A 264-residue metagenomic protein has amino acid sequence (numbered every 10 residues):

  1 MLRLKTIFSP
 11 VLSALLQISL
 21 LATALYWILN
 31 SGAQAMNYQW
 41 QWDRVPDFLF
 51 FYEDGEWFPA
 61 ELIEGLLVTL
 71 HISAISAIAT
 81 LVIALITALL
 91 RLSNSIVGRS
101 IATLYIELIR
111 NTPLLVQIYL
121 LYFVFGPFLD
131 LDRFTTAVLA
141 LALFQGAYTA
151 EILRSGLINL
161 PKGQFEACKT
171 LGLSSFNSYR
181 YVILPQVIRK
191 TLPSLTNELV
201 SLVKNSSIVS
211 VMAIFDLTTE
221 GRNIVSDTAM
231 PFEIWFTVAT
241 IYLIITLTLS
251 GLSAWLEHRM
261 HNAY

Functional and structural regions predicted by a protein language model:
M1-Y264: Transmembrane alpha-helices and adjacent helix-loop boundaries
